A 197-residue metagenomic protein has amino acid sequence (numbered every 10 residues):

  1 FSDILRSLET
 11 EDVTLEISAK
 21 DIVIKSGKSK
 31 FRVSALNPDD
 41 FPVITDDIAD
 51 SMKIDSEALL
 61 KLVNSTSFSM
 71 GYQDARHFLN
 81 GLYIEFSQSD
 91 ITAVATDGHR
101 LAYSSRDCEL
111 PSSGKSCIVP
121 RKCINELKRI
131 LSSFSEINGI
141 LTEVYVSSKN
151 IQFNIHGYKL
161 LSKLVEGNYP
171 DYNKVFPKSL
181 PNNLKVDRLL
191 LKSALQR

Functional and structural regions predicted by a protein language model:
S2-R197: Structural preference for solvent-exposed beta-strand-turn elements and adjacent flexible terminal/loop segments within
